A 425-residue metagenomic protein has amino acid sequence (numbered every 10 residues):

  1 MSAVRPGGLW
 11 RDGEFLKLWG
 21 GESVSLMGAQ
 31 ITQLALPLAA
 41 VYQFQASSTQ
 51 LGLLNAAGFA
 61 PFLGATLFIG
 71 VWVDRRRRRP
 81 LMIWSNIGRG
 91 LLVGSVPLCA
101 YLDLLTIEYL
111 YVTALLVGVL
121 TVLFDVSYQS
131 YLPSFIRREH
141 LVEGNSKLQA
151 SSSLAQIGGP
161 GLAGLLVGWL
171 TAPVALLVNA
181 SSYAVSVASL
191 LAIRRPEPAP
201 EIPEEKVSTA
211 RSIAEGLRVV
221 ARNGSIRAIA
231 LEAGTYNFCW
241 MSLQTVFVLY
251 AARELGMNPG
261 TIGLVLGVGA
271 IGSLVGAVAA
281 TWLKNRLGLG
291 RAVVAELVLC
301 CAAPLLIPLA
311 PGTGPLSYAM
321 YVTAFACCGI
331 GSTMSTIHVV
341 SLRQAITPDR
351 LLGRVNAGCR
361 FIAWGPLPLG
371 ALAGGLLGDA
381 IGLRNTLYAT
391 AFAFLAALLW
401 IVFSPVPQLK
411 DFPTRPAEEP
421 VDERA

Functional and structural regions predicted by a protein language model:
M1-A425: Alpha-helical transmembrane-bundle signature of multi-pass membrane transport and export proteins
